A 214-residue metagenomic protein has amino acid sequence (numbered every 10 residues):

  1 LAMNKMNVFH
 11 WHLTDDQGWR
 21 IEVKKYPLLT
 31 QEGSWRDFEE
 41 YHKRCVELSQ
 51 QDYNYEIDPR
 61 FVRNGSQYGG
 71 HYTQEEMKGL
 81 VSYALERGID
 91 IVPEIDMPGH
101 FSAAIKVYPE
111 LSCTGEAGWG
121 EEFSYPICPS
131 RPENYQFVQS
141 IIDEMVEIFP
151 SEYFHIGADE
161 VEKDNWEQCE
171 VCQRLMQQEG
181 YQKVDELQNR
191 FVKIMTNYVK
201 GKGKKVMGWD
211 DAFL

Functional and structural regions predicted by a protein language model:
L1, A212-F213: Short beta->alpha connector loops
L1-K204: Substrate-binding cleft of carbohydrate-active enzyme catalytic domains
V206-A212: Surface-exposed extracellular loop regions of Gram-negative outer-membrane beta-barrel proteins
